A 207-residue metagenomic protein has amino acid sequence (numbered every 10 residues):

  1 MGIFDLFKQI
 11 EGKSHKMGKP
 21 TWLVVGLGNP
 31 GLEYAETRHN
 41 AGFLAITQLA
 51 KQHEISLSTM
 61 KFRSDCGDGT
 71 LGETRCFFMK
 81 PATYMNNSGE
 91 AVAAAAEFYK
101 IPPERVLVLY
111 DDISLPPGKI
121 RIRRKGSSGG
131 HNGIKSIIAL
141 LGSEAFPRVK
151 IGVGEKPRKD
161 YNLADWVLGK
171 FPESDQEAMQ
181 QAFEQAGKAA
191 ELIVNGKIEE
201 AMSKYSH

Functional and structural regions predicted by a protein language model:
G2-K125, K135-K150, K156-N162, G169 (+1 more regions): Nucleotide and nucleotide-moiety/phosphate-recognizing core
G129-G133: Hydrophobic alpha-helical segments within soluble ligand-binding/sensing domains
